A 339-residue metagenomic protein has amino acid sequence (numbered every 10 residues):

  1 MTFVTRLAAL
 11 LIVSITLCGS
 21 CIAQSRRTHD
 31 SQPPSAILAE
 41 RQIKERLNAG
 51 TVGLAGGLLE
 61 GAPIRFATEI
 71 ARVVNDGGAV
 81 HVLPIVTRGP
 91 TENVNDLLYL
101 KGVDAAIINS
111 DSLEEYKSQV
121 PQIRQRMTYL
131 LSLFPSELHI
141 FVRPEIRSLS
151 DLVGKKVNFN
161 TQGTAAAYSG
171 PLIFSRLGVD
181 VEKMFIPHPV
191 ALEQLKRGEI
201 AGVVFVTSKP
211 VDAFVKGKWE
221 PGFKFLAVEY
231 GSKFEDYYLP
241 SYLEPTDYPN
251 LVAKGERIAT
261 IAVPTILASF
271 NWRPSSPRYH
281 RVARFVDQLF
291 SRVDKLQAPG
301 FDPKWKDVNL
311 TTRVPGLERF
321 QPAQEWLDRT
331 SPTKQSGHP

Functional and structural regions predicted by a protein language model:
A8-G19: Bacterial N-terminal signal peptides
A49-V74, S136-E193, R197: Bilobed "Venus flytrap"/periplasmic-binding protein-like clamshell domains and structurally analogous long
A71-R72, L83-R124, L192-Q194, I200 (+1 more regions): Pocket-flanking alpha-helical
V80-G89, D180-H188: Short beta-strand-to-loop elements that line the ligand-binding cleft of bilobed periplasmic-binding protein-like
S110-S112, V179-P277: Pocket-lining segment of extracytoplasmic ligand-binding domains
P121-S132, N250-I258: A structural signal for short loop-to-beta-strand junctions that line the ligand-binding cleft of periplasmic/secreted
Q162-I173, S241-R313: Ligand-binding clefts/hinges and TM-proximal coupling segments of bilobed small-molecule sensing domains
V190, K196-R197, T207-P221, F225 (+2 more regions): An extracytoplasmic/periplasmic, membrane-proximal ligand-sensing/linker region
